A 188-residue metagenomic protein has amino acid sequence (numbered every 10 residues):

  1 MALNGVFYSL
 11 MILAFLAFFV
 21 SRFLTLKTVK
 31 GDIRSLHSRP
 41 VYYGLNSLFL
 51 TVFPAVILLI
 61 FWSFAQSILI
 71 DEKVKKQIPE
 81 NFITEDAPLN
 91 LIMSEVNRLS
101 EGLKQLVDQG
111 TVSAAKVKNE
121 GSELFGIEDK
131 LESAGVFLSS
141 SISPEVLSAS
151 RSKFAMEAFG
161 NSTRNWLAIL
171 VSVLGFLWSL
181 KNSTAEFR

Functional and structural regions predicted by a protein language model:
A2-A168, S172: N-terminal targeting peptides and non-cytosolic leader segments immediately upstream of the first transmembrane helix
L26-D32, L177-R188: Hydrophobic transmembrane alpha-helix segments characteristic of membrane transport and insertion machinery
